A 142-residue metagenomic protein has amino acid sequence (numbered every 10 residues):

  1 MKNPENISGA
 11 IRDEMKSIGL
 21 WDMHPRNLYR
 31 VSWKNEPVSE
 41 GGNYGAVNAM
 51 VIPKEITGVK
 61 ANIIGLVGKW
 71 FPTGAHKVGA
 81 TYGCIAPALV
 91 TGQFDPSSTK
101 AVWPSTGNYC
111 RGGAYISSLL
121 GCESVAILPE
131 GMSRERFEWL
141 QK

Functional and structural regions predicted by a protein language model:
M1-K142: PLP-dependent amino-acid enzyme catalytic core
